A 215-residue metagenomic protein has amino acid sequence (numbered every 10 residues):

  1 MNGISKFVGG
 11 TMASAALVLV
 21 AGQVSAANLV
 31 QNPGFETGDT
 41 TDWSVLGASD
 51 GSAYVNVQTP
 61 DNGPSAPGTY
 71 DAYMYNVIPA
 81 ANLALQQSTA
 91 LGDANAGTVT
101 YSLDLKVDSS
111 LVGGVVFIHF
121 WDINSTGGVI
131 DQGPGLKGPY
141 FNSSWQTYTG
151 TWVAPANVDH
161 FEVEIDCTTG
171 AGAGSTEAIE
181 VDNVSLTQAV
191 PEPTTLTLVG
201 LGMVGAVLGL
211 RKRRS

Functional and structural regions predicted by a protein language model:
V20-A26: Sec/Tat signal peptide C-region and signal peptidase I cleavage site
F35, L83-V115, T149-W152, V163 (+1 more regions): Extra-cytoplasmic beta-strand recognition segments
E36-A72: Extracellular glycan-recognition surfaces and repeat-rich motifs
M74-G92, V129-D131: Secreted extracellular polysaccharide-interacting domains
L105-P139: Extracellular ligand-binding interfaces
G127-V158: Extracellular carbohydrate recognition and processing domains and analogous Trp-centered ligand-binding platforms
G170-Q188: Extracellular carbohydrate recognition
E192-L210: A short, hydrophobic C-terminal helix/tail in secreted or cell-surface proteins
